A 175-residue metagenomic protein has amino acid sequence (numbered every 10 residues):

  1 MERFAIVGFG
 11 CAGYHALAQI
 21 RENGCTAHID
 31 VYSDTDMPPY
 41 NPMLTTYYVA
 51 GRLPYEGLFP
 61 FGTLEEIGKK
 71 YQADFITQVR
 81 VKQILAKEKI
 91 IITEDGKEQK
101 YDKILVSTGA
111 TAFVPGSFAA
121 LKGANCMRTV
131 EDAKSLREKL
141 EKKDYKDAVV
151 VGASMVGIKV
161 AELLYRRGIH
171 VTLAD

Functional and structural regions predicted by a protein language model:
M1-A5, E65-V151, R166, H170-T172: FAD-binding core/adjacent interface of flavoenzyme oxidoreductases
E2-A73, L163-D175: Beta1-alpha1 glycine-rich phosphate/pyrophosphate-binding loop at the start of Rossmann-like nucleotide-binding domains
G13, G157-I158: N-terminal Rossmann-fold NAD(P) dinucleotide-binding loop
Y40, V114-P115, I158-K159: Glycine/Thr-rich phosphate-binding loops of Rossmann-like dinucleotide-binding domains
P60-F61, A133, G157: Generic non-transmembrane alpha-helix signal with a bias for helix starts/N-cap capping motifs
L85, K159, D175: Conserved acidic functional residues
